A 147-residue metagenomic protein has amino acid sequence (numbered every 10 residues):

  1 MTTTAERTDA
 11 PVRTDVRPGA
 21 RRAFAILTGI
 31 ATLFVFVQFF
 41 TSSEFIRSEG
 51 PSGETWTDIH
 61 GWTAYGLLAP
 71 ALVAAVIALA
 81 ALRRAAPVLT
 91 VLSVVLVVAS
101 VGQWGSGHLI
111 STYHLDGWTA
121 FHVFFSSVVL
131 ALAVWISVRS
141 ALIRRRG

Functional and structural regions predicted by a protein language model:
T2-G147: Polytopic transmembrane helical bundles with strong interfacial aromatic enrichment
